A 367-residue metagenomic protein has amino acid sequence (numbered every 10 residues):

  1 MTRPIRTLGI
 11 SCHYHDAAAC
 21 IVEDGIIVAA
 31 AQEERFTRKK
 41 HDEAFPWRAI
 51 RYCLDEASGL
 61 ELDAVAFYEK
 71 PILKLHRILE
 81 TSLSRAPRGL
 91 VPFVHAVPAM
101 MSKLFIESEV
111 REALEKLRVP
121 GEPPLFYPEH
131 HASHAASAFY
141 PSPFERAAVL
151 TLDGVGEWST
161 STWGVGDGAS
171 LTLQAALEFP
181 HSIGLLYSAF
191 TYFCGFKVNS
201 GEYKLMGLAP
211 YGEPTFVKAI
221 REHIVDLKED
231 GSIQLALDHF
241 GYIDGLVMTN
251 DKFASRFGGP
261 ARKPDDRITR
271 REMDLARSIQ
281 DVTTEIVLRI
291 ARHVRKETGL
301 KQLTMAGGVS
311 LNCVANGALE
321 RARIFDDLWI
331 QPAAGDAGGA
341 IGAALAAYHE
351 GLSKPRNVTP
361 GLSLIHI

Functional and structural regions predicted by a protein language model:
M1-I365: Short acidic/glycine-rich loops and adjacent helix/strand connectors that line catalytic pockets where negatively
